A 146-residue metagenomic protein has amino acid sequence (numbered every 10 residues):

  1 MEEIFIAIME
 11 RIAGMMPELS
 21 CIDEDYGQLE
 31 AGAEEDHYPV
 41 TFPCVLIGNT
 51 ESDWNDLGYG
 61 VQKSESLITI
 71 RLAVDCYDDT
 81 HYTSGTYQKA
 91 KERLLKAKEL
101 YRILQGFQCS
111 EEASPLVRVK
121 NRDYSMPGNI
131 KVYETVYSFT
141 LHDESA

Functional and structural regions predicted by a protein language model:
M1-E30, E34-Y38, L46-A146: Charged, amphipathic alpha-helical segments and their flanking helix caps
